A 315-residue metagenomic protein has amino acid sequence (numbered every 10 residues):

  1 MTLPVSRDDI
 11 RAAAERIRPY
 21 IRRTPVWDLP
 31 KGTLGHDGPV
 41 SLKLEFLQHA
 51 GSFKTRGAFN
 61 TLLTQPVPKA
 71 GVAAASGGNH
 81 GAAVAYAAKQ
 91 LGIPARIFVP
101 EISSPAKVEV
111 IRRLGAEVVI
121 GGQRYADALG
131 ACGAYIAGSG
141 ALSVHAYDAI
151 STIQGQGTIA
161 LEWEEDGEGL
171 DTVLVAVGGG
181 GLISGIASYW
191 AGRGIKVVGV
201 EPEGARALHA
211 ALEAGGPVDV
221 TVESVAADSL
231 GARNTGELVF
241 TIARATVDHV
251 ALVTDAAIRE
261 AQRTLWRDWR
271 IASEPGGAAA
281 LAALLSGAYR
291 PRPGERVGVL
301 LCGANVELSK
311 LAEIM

Functional and structural regions predicted by a protein language model:
M1-M315: PLP-dependent amino-acid enzyme catalytic core
